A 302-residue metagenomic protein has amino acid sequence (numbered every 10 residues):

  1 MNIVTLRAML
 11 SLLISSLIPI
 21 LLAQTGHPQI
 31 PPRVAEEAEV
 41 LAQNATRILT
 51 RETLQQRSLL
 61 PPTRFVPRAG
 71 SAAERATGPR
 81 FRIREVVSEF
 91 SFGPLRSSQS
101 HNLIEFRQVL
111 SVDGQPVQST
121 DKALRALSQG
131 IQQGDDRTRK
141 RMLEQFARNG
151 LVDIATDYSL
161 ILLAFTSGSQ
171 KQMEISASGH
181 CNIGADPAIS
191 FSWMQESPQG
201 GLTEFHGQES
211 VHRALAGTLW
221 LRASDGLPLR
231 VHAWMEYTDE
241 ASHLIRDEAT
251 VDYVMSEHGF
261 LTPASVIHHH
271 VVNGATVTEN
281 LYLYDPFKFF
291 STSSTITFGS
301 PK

Functional and structural regions predicted by a protein language model:
M1-L6: N-terminal secretory signal peptides that target proteins for export/translocation
R7-I20: Bacterial N-terminal signal peptides
Q24-L215, A223-L229, M235-D247, M255-T262 (+1 more regions): Structured extracytoplasmic
W220: A contiguous pocket-lining binding segment that forms or flanks enzyme active sites
